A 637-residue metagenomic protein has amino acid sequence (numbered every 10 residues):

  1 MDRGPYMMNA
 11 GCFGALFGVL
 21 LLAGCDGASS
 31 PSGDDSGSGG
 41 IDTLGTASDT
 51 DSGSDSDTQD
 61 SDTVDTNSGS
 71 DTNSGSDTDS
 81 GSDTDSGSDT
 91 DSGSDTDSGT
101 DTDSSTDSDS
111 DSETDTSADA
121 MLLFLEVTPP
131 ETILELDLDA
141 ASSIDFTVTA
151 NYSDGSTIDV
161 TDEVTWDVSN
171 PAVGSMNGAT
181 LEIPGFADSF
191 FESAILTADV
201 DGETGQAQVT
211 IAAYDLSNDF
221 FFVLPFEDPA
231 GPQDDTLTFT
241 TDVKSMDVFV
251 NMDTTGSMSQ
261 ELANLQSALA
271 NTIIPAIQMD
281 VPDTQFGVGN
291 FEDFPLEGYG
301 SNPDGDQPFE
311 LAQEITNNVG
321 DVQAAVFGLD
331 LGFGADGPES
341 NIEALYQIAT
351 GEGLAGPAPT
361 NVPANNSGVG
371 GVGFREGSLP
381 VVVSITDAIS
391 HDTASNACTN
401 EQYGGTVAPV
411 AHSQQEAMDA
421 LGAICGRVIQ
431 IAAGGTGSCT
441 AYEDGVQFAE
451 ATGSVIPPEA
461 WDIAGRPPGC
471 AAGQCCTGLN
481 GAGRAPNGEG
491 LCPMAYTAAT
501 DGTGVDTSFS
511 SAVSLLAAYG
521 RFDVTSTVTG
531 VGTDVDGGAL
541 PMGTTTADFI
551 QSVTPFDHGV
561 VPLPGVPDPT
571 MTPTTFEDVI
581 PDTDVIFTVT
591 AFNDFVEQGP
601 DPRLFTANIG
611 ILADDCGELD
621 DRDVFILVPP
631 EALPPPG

Functional and structural regions predicted by a protein language model:
M1-A23: Sec-dependent bacterial lipoprotein signal peptides
Y6, S32, D60, P130-E131 (+4 more regions): Generic low-complexity segments that are intrinsically disordered, proline-rich and/or Lys/Arg-biased
L20-L22, L122, M258: Generic leucine side-chain signal with a strong bias for well-ordered alpha-helical environments
G24-L123: Ser/Thr-rich, Pro/Gly/Ala-heavy low-complexity intrinsically disordered linkers and tails of secreted extracellular
D107-L125, Y214-A230: N-terminal low-complexity, Pro/Thr/Ser-rich intrinsically disordered segments that act as propeptides or flexible
A118-Y214: Extracytoplasmic soluble-region selector
A212-P600, L604, G610-G637: Divalent cation-coordinating acidic motifs and surrounding scaffolds that mediate Ca2+/Mg2+/Mn2+/Zn2+-dependent binding
